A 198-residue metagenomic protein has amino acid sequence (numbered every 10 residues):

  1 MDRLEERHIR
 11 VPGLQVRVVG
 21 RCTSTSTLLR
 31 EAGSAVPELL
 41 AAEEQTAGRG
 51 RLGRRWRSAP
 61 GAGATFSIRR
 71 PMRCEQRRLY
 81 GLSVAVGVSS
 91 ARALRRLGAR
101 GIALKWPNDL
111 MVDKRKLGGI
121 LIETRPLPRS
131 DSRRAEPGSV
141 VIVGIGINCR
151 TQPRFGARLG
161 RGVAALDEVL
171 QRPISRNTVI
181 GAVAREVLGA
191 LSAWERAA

Functional and structural regions predicted by a protein language model:
M1-R96, K116-G118, E123-S132, P173-I174 (+1 more regions): N-terminal lobe of the biotin/lipoate ligase/transferase fold
D2, C74-I102, V112-A198: Long, positively charged amphipathic alpha-helical accessory segments at protein N-termini or as interdomain linkers
G20, L104-W106: Short loop/edge segments at beta-strand edges and connector loops that shape dinucleotide/nucleotide cofactor-binding
Q45-A47, W106, V143: Short conserved micro-motifs on helix faces and helix-strand junctions that flank and scaffold key functional residues
